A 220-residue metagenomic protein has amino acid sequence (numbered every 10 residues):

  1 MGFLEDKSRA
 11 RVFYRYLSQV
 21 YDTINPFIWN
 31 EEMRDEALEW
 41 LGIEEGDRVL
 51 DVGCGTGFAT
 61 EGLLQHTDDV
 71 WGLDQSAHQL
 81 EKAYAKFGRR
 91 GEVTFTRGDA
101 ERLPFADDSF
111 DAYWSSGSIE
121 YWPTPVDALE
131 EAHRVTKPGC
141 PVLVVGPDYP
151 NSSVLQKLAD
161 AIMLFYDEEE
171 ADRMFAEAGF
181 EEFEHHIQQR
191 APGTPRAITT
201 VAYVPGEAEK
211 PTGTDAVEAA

Functional and structural regions predicted by a protein language model:
M1-G42, F58-G62, Q79-K82, K86 (+1 more regions): Conserved class I S-adenosyl-L-methionine
L50-R102: Class I SAM-dependent methyltransferase SAM/SAH-binding core
W114: A conserved beta-strand element that flanks and buttresses the S-adenosyl-L-methionine
V126-P138: A short glycine-rich, Lys/Arg-flanked "PGG" loop and its adjoining helix->strand segment in the class I
G139-G146: Conserved beta-strand signature within the Rossmann-like core of class I S-adenosyl-L-methionine
P147-I162: Short, glycine-/aromatic-enriched active-site segment of Class I SAM-dependent methyltransferases
L164-G179: Short alpha-helix
Q188-A220: Core SAM-dependent methyltransferase catalytic element
